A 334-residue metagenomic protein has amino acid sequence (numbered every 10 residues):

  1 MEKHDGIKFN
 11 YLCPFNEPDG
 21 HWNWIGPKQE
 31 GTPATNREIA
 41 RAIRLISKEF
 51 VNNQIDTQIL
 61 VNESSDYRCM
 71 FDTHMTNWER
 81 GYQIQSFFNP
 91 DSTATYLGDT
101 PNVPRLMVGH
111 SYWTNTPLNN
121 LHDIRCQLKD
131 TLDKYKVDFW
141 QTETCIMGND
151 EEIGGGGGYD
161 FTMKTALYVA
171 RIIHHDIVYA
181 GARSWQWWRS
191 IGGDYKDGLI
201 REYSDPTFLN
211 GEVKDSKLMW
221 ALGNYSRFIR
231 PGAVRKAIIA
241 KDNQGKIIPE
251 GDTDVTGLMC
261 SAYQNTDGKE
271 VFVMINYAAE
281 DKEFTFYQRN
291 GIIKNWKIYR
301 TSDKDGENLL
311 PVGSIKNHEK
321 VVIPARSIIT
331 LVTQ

Functional and structural regions predicted by a protein language model:
M1-K28, N102-R105, H110-S111: Active-site groove signature of glycoside hydrolases
L12, M107, D176, W185 (+3 more regions): Conserved, mostly hydrophobic/aromatic
P14-E17, V61-N62, G109, Q141 (+2 more regions): Conserved beta-strand positions
Q29-I172, Y179: Noncatalytic carbohydrate-binding groove/subsite architecture in carbohydrate-active enzymes
D138-P249: Aromatic/acidic polysaccharide-binding cleft in carbohydrate-active enzymes
G245-K294, R326: Carbohydrate-binding surface patches
R289-N308: Solvent-exposed beta-hairpin/edge-strand motifs
P311-Q334: C-terminal beta-strand-rich structural cap/linker in extracellular carbohydrate-active enzymes
